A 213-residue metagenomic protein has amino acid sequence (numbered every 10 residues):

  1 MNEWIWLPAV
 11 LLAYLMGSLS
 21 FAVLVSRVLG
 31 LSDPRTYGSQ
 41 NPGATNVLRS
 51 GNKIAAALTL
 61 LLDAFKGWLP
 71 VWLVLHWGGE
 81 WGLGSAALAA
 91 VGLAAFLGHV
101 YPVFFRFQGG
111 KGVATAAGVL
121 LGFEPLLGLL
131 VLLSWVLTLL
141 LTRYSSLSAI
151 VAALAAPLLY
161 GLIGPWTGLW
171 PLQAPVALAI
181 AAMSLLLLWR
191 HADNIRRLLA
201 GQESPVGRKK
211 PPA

Functional and structural regions predicted by a protein language model:
M1-A9, L69-A90, L121-G128, L162-L178: Helix-coil boundary and interhelical linker segments in multi-pass alpha-helical membrane proteins
N2-V28: N-terminal signal-anchor transmembrane alpha helix
E3, L7-L12, A56-A57, S85-L93 (+4 more regions): Hydrophobic alpha-helical transmembrane segments
A13-S18, A94-H99, W135-L139, A156 (+2 more regions): Alpha-helical transmembrane segments of multi-pass membrane proteins
V23-A55, R196-A213: Cytosolic, membrane-interface loops and tails of multi-pass inner-membrane proteins
D33-G43, F104-A117, Y144-A152: Short, non-helical or kinked segments that cap or interrupt transmembrane helices
L48-G51, V74-G78, A94, G112-T142 (+1 more regions): Interfacial segments of multi-pass membrane proteins
R49-L75, V91: Multi-pass membrane catalytic core of lipid/isoprenoid biosynthesis enzymes
